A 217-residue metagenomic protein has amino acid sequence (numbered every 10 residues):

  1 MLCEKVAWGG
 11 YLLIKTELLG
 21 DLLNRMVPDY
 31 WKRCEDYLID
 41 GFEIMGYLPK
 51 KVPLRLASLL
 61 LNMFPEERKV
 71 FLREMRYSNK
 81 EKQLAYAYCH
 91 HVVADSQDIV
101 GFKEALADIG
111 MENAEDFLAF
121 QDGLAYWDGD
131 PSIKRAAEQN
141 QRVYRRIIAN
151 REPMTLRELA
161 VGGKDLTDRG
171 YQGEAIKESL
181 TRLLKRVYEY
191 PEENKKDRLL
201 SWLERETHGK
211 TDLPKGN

Functional and structural regions predicted by a protein language model:
M1-K134, N217: Conserved, hydrophobic alpha-helical core segments of structured domains
D128-N217: Charged substrate- and nucleic-acid-binding regions of tRNA-handling and nucleotidyl-transfer enzymes, centered on
